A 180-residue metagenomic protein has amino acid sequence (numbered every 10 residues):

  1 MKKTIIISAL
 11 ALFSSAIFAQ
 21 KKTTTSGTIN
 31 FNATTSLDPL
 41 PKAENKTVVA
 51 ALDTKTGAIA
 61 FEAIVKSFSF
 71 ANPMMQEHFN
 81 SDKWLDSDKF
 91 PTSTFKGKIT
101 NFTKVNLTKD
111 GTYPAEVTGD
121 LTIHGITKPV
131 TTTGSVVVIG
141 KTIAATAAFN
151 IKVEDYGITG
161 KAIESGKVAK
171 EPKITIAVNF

Functional and structural regions predicted by a protein language model:
M1-T23: Bacterial Sec-dependent N-terminal signal peptides
Q20-F180: Low-complexity, acidic/polar, glycine-enriched regions of mature
